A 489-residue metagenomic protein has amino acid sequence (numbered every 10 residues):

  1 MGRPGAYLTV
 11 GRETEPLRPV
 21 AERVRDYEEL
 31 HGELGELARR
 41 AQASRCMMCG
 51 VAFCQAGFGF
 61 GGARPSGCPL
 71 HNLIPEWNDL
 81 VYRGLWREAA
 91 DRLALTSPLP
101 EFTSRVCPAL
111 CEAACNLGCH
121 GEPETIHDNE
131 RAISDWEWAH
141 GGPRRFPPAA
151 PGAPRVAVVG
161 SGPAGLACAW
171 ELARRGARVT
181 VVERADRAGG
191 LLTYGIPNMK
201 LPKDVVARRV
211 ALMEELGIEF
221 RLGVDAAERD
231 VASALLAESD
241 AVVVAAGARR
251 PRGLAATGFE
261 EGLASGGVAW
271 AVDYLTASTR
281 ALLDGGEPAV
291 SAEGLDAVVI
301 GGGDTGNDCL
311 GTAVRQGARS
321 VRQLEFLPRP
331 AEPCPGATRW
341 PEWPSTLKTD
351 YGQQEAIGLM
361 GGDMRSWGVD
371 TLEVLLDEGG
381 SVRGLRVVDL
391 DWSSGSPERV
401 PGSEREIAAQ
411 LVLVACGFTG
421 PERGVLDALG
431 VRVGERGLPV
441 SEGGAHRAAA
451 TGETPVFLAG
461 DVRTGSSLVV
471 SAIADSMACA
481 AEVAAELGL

Functional and structural regions predicted by a protein language model:
G5-G32, A41-S44, G57, P69-V81 (+10 more regions): Beta1-alpha1 glycine-rich phosphate/pyrophosphate-binding loop at the start of Rossmann-like nucleotide-binding domains
E13-L37, Q42-R45, G380-L390, G395-V431: C-terminal catalytic lobe of FAD-dependent flavoproteins
R40, S44-A56, A63-P148, E214 (+4 more regions): Glycine/serine-rich phosphate-binding loop and adjoining beta1-alpha1 elements at the start of nucleotide-handling
E88, A150, R155-V159, A207-A256 (+3 more regions): Feature captures the FAD/FMN-dependent oxidoreductase FAD-binding
P151-A164, A292-G303: Beta1/beta-strand and adjacent pyrophosphate-binding region of the FAD-binding site in flavoprotein oxidoreductases
C168, L191, A232, G253-A255 (+5 more regions): Short glycine-/acidic-enriched loop or helix-start segments at secondary-structure transitions that form or flank
L263-G294, S393-S466: FAD-site-proximal beta/loop scaffold in flavoenzymes
G306-G311, Q316, V462-L489: A conserved FAD-binding loop/helix module that cradles the flavin
